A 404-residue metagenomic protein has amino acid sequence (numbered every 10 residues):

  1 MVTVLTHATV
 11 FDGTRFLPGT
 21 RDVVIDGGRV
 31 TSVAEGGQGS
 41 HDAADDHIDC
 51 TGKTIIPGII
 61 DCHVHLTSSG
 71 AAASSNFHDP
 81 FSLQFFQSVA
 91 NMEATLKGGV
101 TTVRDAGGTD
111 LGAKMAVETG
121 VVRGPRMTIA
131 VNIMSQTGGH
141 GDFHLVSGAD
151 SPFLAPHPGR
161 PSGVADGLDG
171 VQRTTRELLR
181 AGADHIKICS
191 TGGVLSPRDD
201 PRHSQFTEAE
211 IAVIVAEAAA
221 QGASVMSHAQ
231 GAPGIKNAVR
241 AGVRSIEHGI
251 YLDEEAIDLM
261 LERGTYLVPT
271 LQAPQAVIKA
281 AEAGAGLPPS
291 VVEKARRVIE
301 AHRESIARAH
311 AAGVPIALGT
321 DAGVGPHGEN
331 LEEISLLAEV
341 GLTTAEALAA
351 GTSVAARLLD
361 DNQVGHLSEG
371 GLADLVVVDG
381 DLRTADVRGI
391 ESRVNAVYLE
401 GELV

Functional and structural regions predicted by a protein language model:
M1-D42, K53-I55, D381-A385, E402-L403: N-terminal metal-binding scaffold of metallo-dependent hydrolase/deaminase domains
A8, V23, G28, G52 (+16 more regions): Divalent metal-coordination and catalytic microenvironments
A8-F11, G351-S353, R357, E369-V404: C-terminal cap of metal-dependent C-N hydrolases
K53-T119, T137-H144, A209, P233 (+1 more regions): Metal-associated gating/positioning segment near the N- to mid-region
V89, L96-K97, L179, V239 (+3 more regions): Non-catalytic positions within long, well-ordered alpha-helices that form the structural scaffold/packing of enzyme
K114-V117, I211-A220, H310, A338: Surface-exposed amphipathic alpha-helices with a cationic face
V121-S290: Metal-coordinating catalytic core of metallo-dependent amide/deamination hydrolases
A220, A285-D381: His/Asp/Glu-enriched, well-ordered alpha-helical/loop segment that forms or immediately abuts the divalent-metal
